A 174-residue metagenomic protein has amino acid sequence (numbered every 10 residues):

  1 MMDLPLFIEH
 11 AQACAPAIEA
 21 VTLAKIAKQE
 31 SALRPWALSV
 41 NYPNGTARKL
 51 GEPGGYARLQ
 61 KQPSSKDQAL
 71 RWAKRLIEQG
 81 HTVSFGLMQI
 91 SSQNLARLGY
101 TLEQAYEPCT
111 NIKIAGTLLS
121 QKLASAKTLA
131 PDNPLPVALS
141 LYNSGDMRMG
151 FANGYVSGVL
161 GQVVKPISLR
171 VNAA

Functional and structural regions predicted by a protein language model:
M1-T22, Q29, L33-R34, P53-A174: Non-catalytic cell-wall polysaccharide-engagement segments
K28-S31, L38-G54: Acidic helix-start/capping segments at beta-turn-to-alpha-helix junctions
